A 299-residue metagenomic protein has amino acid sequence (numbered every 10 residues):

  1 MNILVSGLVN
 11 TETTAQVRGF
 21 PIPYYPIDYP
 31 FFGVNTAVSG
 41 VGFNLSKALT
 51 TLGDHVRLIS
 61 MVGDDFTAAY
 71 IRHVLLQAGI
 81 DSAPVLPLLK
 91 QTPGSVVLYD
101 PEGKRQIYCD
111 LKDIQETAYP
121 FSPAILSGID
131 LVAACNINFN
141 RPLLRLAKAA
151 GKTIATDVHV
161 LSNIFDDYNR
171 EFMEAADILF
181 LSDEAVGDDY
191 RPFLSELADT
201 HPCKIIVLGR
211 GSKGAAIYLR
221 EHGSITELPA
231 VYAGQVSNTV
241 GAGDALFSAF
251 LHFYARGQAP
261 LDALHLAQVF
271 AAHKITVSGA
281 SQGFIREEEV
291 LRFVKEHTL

Functional and structural regions predicted by a protein language model:
M1-I59, F66-Y70: Glycine-rich phosphate/adenosyl-contacting loop at the front of the ribokinase-like
M1-T11, V74-P87, Y99-T226, H297: Ribokinase/PfkB-type carbohydrate-kinase core domain
I3, L194-L299: Conserved phosphate-binding/catalytic region of the ribokinase-like
P23-G33, L76-G79, I225-A233: Glycine/charged-rich beta-loop-alpha catalytic/anionic-binding loops adjacent to active sites
N44-K47, R145, E174, L261 (+2 more regions): A broad detector of short, well-ordered amphipathic alpha-helices that serve as recognition/interaction surfaces
A48, V74, L146, A249 (+1 more regions): Rossmann-fold NAD(P)-dependent oxidoreductase module
Q91-P93: Acidic, polar ligand-binding/catalytic clefts
